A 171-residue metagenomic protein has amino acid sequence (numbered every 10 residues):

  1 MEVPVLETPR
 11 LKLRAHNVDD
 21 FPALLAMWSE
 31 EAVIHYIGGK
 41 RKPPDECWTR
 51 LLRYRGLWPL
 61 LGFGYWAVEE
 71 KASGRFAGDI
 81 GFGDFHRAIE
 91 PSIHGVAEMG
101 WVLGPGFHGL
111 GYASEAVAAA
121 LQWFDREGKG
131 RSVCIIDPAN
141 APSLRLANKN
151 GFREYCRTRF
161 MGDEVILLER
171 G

Functional and structural regions predicted by a protein language model:
M1-Y36, E46, L52, A67-G171: Acyl-donor (CoA/ACP) binding surface of acyl/acetyltransferases
G39: Active-site beta->alpha N-cap acidic-glycine motif
K42: Donor nucleotide-sugar recognition loop
R55-A67: A short helix-loop-beta-strand connector motif used in the catalytic cores of GNAT acetyltransferases and, in some
